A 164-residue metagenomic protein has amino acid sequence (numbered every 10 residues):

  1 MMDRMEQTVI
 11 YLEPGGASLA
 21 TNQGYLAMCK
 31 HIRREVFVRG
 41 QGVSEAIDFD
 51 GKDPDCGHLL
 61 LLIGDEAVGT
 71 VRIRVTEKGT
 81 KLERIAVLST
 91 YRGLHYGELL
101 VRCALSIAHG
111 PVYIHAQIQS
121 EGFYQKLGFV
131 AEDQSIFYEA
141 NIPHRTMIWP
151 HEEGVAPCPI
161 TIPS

Functional and structural regions predicted by a protein language model:
M2-D48, H58-L60, E66, P157-S164: Short amphipathic alpha-helix that is part of the acyltransferase structural core
A46-G51, Q134-F137: Short, solvent-exposed loop/turn elements at beta->coil junctions and helix N-caps that rim active or binding pockets
D53-D55: Short, small/polar residue-rich loop motifs at catalytic or cofactor-binding pockets
L60, E66-V75, G79-A86: Conserved beta-strand in the GNAT
V75-E83, R92, E139-H144: A conserved beta-turn-beta hairpin within the catalytic core of GNAT-like acetyltransferases that forms part
V87, R92-S106: Conserved acetyl-CoA-binding loop-helix of GNAT-fold acetyltransferases
V101, S106-Q119: Conserved GNAT acetyl-CoA-binding A-motif
I118-P143: Conserved active-site alpha-helix within GNAT-family acetyltransferase domains
